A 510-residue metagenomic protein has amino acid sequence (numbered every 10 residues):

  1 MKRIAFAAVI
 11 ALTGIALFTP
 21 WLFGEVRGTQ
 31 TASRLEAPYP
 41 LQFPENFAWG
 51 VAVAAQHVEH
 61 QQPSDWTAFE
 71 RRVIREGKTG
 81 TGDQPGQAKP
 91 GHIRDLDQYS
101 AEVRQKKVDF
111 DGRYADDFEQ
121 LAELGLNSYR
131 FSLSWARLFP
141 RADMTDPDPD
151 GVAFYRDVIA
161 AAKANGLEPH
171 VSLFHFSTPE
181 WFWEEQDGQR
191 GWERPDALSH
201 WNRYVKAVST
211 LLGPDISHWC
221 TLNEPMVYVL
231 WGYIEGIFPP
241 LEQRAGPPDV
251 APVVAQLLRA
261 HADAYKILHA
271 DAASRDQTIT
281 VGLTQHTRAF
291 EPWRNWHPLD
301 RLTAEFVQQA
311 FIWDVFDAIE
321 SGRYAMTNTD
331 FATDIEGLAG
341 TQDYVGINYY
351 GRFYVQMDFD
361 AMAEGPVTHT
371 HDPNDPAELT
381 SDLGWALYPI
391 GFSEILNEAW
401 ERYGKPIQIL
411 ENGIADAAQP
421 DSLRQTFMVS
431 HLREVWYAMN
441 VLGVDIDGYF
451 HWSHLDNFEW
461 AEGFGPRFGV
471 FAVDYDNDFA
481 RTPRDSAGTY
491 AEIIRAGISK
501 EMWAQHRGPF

Functional and structural regions predicted by a protein language model:
K2-G28: N-terminal type II signal-anchor transmembrane helix that functions as the membrane-insertion/stop-transfer segment
W21-H92, D97, R141-D143, V152-F510: Active-site region of glycoside hydrolase catalytic domains
F47, D109-S134, G340, Y344: Catalytic domains of carbohydrate-active enzymes, especially glycoside hydrolases
Y99-R113, W192-P195: Active-site mouth loops of central-metabolism enzymes
R104, L138-A142: Surface-exposed loop and membrane-interface regions of Gram-negative outer-membrane beta-barrel proteins
N127, A136-L138, F176-T178: A short acidic, glycine/proline-enriched capping/turn motif at secondary-structure boundaries, especially helix N-cap
R130-F131, W135, F139, D150-F154: General structural concept
